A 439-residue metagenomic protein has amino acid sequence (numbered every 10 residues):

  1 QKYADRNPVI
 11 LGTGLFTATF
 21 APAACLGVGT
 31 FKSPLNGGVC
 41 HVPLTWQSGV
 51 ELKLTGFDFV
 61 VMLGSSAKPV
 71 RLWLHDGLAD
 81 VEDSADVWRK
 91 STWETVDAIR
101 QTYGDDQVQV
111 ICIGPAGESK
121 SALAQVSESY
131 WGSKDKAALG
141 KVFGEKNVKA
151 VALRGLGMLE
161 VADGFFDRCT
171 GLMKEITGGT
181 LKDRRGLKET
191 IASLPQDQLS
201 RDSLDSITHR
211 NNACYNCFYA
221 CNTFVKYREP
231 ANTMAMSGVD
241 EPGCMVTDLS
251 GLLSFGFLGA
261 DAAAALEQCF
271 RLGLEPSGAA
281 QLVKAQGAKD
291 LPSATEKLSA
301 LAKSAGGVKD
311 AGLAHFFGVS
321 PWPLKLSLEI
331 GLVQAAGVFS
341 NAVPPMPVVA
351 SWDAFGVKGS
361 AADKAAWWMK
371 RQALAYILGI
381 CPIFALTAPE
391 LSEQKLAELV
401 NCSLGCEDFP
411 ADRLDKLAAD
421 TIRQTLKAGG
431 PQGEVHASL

Functional and structural regions predicted by a protein language model:
Q1-K136, G140, E145-R185: Protein-protein interaction/assembly regions in multi-subunit complexes
R100-L439: Extended C-terminal regions of large enzymes
